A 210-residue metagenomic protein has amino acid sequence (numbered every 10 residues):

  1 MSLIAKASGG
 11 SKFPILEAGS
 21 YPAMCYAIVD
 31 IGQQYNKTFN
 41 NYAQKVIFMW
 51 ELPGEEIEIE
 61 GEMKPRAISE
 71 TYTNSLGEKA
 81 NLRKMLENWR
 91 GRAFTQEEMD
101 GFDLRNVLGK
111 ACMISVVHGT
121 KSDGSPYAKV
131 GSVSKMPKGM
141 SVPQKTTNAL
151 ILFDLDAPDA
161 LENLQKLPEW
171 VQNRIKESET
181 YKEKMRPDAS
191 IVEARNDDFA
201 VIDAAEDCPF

Functional and structural regions predicted by a protein language model:
M1-F210: Short beta-rich binding modules
